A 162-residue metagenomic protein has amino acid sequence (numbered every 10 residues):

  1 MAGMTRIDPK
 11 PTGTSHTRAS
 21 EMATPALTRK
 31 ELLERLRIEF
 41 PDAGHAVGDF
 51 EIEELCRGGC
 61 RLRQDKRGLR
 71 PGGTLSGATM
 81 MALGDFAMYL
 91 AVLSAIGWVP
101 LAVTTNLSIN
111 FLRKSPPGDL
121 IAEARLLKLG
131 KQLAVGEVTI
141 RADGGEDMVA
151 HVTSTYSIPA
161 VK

Functional and structural regions predicted by a protein language model:
A2-K162: Terminal targeting signals and extreme-terminal segments of soluble enzymes
